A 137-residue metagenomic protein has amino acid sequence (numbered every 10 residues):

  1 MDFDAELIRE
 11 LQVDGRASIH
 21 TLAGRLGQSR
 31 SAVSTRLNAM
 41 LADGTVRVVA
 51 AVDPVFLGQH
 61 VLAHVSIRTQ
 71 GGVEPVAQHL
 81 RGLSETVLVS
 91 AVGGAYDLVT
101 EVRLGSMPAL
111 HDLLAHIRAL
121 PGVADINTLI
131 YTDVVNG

Functional and structural regions predicted by a protein language model:
M1-G137: A compositional/biophysical signature of low hydrophobicity enriched in polar/charged and small residues
